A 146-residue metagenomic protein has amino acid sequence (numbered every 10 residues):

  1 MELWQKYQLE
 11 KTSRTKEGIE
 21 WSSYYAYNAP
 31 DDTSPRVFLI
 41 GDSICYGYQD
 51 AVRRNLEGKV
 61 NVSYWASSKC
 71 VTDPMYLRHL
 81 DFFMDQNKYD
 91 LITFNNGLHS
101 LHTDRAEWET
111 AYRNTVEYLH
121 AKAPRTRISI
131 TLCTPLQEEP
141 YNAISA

Functional and structural regions predicted by a protein language model:
M1-F38, C45-N61, D81, D85-N87: N-terminal secretory targeting modules
Q5-Q8, Y25-N28, Q49, W65 (+5 more regions): Compositionally biased, intrinsically disordered low-complexity regions enriched in proline and serine
F38-I40, T131: Short hydrophobic segments within beta-strands
L39, C70, H102, A106: Charge-dense, low-complexity intrinsically disordered segments
D42-S43, L98: Active-site metal-binding loops of divalent metal-dependent hydrolases
Y46, V71, Q137: Flexible, glycine-rich phosphate/dinucleotide-binding loops and adjacent beta-alpha linkers at cofactor/substrate
N55, M75-A146: Alpha-helical cap/lid subdomain in secreted, periplasmic, or secretory-pathway luminal O-acyl-processing enzymes
K59-M75: A short beta-strand-loop structural module common to alpha/beta enzyme folds
